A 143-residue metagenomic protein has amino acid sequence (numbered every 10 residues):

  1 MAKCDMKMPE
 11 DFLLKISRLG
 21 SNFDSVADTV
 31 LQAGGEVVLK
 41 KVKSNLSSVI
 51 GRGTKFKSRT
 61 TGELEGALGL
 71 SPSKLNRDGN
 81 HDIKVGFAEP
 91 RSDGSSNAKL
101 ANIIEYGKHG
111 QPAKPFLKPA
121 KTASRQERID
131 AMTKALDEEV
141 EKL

Functional and structural regions predicted by a protein language model:
M1-K84, E89-D93, A98-L143: Short, Lys/Arg-rich flexible segments
